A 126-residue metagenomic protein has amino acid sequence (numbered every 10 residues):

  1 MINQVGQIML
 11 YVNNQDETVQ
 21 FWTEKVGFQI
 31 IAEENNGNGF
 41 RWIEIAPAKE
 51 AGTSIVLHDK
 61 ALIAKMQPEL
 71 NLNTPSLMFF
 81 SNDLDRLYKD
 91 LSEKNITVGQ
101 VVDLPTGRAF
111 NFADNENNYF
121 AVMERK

Functional and structural regions predicted by a protein language model:
M1-Q4, M9-L10, E33-E34, R41 (+1 more regions): Vicinal oxygen chelate
V5-Q7, L72-S76: Eukaryotic phosphotyrosine signaling hubs
M9-G52: Core segments of cupin and vicinal oxygen chelate
L10, L77-F80: Short, well-ordered beta-strand elements within core beta-sheets of diverse protein domains
N14-Q15, N82-L84: Helix N-cap motif at beta-to-alpha junctions
F21, D85-D90: Short amphipathic alpha-helices within nucleic acid-binding modules
A48-G52, L62-A64, D83-D85: Short, charged/polar surface micro-motifs in flexible loops or helix N-caps
K49, L57-I63, V102-D103, M123-K126: Acetyl-CoA-dependent GNAT
